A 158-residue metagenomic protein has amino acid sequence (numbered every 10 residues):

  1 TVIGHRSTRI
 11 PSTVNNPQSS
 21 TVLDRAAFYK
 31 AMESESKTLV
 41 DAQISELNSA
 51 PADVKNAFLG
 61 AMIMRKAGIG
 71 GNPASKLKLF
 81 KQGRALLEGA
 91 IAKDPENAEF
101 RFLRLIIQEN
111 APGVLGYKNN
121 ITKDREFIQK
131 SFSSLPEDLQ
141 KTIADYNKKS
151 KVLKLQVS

Functional and structural regions predicted by a protein language model:
K30-I44, S75-R84, Y117-K118: Helix-turn-helix repeat elements of alpha-solenoid scaffolds
A31-E33, R65-A74, N110-L115: Short coil/turn linking the two alpha-helices of tandem helical-hairpin repeats
A52-D53, N97, L135: Residue-level recognition of tetratricopeptide repeat
K55-N56, F100: TPR alpha-solenoid repeat register
K78-A85, L115-S134: TPR/TPR-like (Sel1-like) alpha-helical repeat modules
T122-S158: Terminal, low-structured helical/coil segments at or just beyond the last alpha-helical repeat
